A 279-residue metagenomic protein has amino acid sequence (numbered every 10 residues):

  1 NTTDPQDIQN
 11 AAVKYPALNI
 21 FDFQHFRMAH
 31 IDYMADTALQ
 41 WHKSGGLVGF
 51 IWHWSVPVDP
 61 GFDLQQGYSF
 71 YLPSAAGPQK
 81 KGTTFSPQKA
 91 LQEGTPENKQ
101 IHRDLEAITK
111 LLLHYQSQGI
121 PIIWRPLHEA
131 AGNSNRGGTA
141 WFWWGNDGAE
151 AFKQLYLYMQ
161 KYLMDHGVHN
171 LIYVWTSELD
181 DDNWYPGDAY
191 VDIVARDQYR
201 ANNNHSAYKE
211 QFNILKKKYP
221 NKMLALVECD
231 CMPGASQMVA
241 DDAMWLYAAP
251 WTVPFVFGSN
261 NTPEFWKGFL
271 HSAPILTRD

Functional and structural regions predicted by a protein language model:
N1, K222-D279: Substrate-binding cleft of secreted/luminal carbohydrate-active enzymes
N1-R27, A35-L39, A235-Q237, K267 (+1 more regions): N-terminal module-boundary/linker segments of secreted carbohydrate-active enzymes
T2-I8, Y33-D36, I108-L111, T176-Y185 (+2 more regions): Alpha-helical scaffolding within the catalytic cores of extracellular/periplasmic polymer-degrading hydrolases
P5-K14, Y33-G45, S74-A76, L112-G119 (+3 more regions): Acidic (Asp/Glu)-rich catalytic clusters
K14-A17, S44-V48, S117-I123, M164-I172 (+3 more regions): Loop/turn elements at helix/coil->beta-strand transitions in domains of secreted/extracellular proteins
R27-Y158, D165-V168: Substrate-binding cleft of extracellular glycoside hydrolase catalytic domains
P121, R125-H128, Y156-D182, N221-M232: Aromatic-lined carbohydrate-recognition surfaces of secreted/lumenal glycan-active proteins
D181-N203, A249-T252: Aromatic- and acid-rich polysaccharide-binding/catalytic face of secreted or lumenal carbohydrate-active enzymes
